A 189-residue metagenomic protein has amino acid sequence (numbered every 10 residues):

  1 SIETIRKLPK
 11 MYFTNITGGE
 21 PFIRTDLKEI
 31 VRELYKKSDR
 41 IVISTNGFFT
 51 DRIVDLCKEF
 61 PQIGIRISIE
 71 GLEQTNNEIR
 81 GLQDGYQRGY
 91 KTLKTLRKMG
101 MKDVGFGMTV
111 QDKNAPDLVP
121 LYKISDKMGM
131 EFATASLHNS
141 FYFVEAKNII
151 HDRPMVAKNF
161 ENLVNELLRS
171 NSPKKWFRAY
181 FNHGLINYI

Functional and structural regions predicted by a protein language model:
S1-I63, F141, D152-N159, L163 (+1 more regions): Conserved alpha-helical substructure of the radical SAM core
E33, K37, I63-E70, Q74-I189: Radical SAM enzyme [4Fe-4S]-AdoMet core and its adjacent flexible, acidic and glycine-rich loops/tails across
